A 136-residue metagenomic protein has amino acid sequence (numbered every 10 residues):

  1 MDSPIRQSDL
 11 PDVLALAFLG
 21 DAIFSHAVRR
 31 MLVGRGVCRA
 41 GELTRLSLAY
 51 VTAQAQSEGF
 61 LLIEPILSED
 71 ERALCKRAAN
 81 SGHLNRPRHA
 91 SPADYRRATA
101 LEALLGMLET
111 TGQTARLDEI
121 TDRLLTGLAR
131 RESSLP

Functional and structural regions predicted by a protein language model:
M1-P136: Double-stranded RNA-binding/processing signature
